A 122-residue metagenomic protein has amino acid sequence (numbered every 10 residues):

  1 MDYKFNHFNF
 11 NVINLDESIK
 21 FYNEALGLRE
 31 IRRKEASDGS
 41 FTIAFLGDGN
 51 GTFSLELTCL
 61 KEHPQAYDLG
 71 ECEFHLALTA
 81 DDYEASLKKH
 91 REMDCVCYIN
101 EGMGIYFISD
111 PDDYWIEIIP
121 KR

Functional and structural regions predicted by a protein language model:
M1, I31-K34, F45, L87-R122: Vicinal oxygen chelate
D2, N9-T52, F107: Core segments of cupin and vicinal oxygen chelate
F5-H7, E71-H75: Eukaryotic phosphotyrosine signaling hubs
N14-L15, A80-E84: Helix N-cap motif at beta-to-alpha junctions
K20-F21, E84-K89: Short amphipathic alpha-helices within nucleic acid-binding modules
G49-F53, E62-P64, Y83-E84: Short, charged/polar surface micro-motifs in flexible loops or helix N-caps
N50-L55, D113-I116: Short, charged/polar, Gly/Pro-enriched secondary-structure boundary elements
